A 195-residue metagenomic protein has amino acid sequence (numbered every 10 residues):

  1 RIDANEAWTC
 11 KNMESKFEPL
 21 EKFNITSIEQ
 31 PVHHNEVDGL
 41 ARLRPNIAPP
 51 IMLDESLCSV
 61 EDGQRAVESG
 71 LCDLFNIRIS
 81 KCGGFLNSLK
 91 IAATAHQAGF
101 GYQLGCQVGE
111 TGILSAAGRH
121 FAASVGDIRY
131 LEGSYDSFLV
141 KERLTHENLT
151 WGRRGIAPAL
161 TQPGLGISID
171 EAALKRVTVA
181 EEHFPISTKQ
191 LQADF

Functional and structural regions predicted by a protein language model:
R1-I47: Metal-dependent enolase-superfamily TIM-barrel catalytic cores that perform enediolate-based chemistry
D3, E29-Q30, D54-E55, R78 (+1 more regions): Acidic active-site catalytic centers that drive phospho-/nucleotidyl reactions and related ester hydrolyses
F17, L89-A92, T178: A generic alpha-helix structural signal
N24, A122-G126, T178-E181: Structural signal for hydrophobic packing residues in well-ordered secondary-structure cores of soluble enzyme domains
N35-M52, L57-A157, P163: Shared catalytic-loop signature of beta/alpha-barrel
L165-F195: Extended hydrophobic packing segments that form well-structured cores
